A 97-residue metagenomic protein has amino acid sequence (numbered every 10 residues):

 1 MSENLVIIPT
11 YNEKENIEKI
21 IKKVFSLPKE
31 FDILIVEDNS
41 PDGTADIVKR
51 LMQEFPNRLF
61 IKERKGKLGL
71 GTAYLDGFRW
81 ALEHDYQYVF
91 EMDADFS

Functional and structural regions predicted by a protein language model:
E3-L5, D32: Cell-envelope/extracellular polymer assembly enzymes that use nucleotide-activated donors
I8-T10, E37: Short beta-strand/turn micro-motifs composed of small residues that flank or help shape donor/cofactor-binding pockets
E13-L27: Short, well-formed alpha-helical segments that are part of the catalytic scaffolds of diverse glycosyltransferases
E15-K19, D42-L51: Acidic helix N-cap motif at the loop->helix transition within catalytic regions of sugar-transfer enzymes
F31-S40, K62-E63: Short beta-strand/loop segment that forms part of the nucleotide-sugar
E37-D46, F96: A conserved acidic beta->alpha catalytic loop
A45-H84: Conserved donor nucleotide-binding strand/loop of the catalytic core
Y86-D95: Short beta-strand-to-loop acidic/aromatic patch adjacent to the donor-nucleotide binding site
